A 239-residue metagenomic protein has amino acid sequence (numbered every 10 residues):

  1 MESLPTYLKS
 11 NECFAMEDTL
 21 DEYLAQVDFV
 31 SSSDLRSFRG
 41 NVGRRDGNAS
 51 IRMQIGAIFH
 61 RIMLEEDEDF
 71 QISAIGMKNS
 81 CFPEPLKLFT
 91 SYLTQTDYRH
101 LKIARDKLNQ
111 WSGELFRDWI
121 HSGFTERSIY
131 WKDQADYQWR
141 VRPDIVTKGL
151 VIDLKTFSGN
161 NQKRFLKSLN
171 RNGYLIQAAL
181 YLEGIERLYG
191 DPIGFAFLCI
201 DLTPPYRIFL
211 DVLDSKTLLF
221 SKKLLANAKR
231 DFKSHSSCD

Functional and structural regions predicted by a protein language model:
M1-R140: Metal-dependent nuclease catalytic cores that hydrolyze phosphodiester bonds in DNA/RNA, characterized by
G47-N48, F89-L93, K163-N172, K216: Short histidine-centered catalytic/ligand-binding loop motif
I51, I55, Q177, S221: Hydrophobic (often cysteine-bearing) scaffold residues that line and stabilize catalytic clefts of nucleotide/cofactor
Y98, R105, L180-D239: Metal-dependent nuclease catalytic regions and adjoining charged, substrate-binding loops involved in nucleic-acid end
F116-W119, K148-V151, I185-I193: Secondary-structure boundary elements
K132-R142, S158-G159, A226-N227: Glycosyltransferase-associated regions of secretory-pathway enzymes, highlighting luminal stem/catalytic domains
V141-K167: Conserved catalytic cores of phosphodiester-cleaving nucleases, focusing on short active-site segments
S168, Y174-G184: Basic, amphipathic alpha-helical patches used to engage nucleic acids or provide basic targeting signals, exemplified
